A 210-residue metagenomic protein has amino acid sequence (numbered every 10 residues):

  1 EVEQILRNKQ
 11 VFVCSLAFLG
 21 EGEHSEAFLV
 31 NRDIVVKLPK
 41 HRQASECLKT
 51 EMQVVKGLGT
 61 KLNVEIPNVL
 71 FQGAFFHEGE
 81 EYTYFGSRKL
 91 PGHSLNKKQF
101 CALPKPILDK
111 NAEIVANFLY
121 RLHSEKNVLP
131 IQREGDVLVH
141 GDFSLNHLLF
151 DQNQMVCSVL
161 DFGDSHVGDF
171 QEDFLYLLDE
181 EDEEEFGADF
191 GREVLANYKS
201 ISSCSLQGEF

Functional and structural regions predicted by a protein language model:
E1-V13: Juxta-kinase regulatory segment immediately upstream of eukaryotic protein kinase catalytic domains
S15-I131: ATP-binding pocket architecture of kinase catalytic cores
A17, E26-V30, V36, V128-F174: Active-site acidic catalytic loop and adjacent metal/ATP-binding pocket of ATP-dependent phosphoryl transfer enzymes
L48-K49, E80, N153, Q171 (+1 more regions): Conserved strand-to-helix beginnings and helix N-cap segments that scaffold or border functional pockets
G59, Q99, Q152, L160 (+2 more regions): Short, flexible helix/strand-to-coil boundary loops that buttress conserved ligand/catalytic motifs in alpha/beta
G92, S165, L177: Active-site loop signature of alpha/beta-hydrolase-fold enzymes
E172-S203: Active-site activation/catalytic loop segments of kinase-like enzymes and analogous catalytic loops in related
S203-F210: All-alpha amphipathic helical-bundle segments outside canonical DNA-binding/catalytic cores that form hydrophobic
